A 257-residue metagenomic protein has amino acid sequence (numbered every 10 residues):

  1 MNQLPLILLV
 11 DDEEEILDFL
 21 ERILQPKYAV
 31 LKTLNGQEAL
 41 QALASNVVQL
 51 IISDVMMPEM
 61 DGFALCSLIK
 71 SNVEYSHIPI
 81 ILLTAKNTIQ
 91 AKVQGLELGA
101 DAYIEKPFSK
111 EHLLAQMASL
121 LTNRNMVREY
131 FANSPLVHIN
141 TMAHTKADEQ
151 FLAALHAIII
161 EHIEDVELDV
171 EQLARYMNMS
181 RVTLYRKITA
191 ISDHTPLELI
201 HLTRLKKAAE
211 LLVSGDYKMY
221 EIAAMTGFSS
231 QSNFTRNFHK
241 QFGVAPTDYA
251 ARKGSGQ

Functional and structural regions predicted by a protein language model:
E14-L31, R186, I191: Two-component/phosphorelay signaling modules centered on CheY-like receiver
K32-L50: Acidic, metal-coordinating helix/loop segments flanking the phosphotransfer/catalytic sites of two-component signaling
M57: Receiver (REC) domain active-site loop signature in two-component systems and cognate sites in sensor histidine kinases
F108-M117, L121: C-terminal output helix
V170-I200, M225-A245: Basic/polar phosphate-binding segments, predominantly the helix-turn-helix DNA-binding elements of transcriptional
A190-S229, R252-Q257: Terminal helix-turn-helix DNA-binding modules in bacterial transcription factors
